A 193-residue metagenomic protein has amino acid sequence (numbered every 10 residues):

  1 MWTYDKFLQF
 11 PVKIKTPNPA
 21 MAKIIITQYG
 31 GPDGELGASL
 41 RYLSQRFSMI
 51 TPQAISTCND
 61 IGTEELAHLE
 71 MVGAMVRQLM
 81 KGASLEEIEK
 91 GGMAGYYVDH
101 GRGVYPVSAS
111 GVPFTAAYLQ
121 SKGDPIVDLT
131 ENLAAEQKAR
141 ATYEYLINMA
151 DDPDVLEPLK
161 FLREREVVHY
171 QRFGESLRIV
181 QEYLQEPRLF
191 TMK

Functional and structural regions predicted by a protein language model:
M1-K193: Non-heme di-metal
